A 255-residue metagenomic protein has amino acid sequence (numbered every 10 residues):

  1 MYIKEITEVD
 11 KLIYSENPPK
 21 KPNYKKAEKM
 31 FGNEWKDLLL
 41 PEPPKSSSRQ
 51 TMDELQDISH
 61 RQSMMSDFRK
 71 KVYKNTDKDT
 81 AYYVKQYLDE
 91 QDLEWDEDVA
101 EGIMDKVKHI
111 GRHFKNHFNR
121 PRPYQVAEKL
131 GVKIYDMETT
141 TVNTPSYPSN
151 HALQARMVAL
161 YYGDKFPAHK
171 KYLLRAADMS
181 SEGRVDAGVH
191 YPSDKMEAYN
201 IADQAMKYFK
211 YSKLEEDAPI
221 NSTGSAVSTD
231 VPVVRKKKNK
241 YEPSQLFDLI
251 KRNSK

Functional and structural regions predicted by a protein language model:
M1-E16, E101, K207-K255: Charge-dense, intrinsically disordered terminal/linker segments
T7-H190, M196, Y208: Hydrophobic alpha-helical bundle signature of multipass membrane enzymes
S193-E215: Active-site or metal-binding loop neighborhoods of secreted/extracellular toxin and effector enzymes
